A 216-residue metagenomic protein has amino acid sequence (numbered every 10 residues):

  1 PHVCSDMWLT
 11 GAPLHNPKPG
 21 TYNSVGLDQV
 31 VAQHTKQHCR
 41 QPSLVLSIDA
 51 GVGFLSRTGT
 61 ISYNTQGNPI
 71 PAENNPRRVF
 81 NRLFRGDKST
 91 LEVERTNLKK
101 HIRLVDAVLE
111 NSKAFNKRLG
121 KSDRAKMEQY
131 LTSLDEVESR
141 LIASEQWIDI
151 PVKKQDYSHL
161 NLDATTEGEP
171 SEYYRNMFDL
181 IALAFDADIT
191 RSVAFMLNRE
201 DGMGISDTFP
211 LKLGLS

Functional and structural regions predicted by a protein language model:
P1-S216: Ligand-binding pockets and gating/stacking loops
